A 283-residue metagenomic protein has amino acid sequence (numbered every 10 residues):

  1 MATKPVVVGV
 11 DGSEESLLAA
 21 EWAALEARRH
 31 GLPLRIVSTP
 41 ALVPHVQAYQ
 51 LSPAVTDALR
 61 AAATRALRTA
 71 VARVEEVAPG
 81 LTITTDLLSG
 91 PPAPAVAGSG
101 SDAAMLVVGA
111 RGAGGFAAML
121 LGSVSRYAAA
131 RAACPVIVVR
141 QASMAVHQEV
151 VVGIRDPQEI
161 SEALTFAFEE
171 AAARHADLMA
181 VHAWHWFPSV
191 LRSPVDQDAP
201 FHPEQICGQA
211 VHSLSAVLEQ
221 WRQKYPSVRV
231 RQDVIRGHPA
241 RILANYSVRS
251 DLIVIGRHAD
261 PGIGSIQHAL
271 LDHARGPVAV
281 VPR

Functional and structural regions predicted by a protein language model:
M1-A2, E15, A54-D57, A72-L106 (+1 more regions): Structural beta-alpha unit
M1-P53, E149-P200, R222-V230, S250 (+2 more regions): Small/aliphatic-rich secondary-structure junction motif
W22, A62-A70, Q209-V217: Short, solvent-exposed amphipathic alpha-helices that sit in or adjacent to ligand/effector-binding or catalytic
R35-V37, T84-L88, I137, M179-V181 (+2 more regions): General small-molecule cofactor/ligand-binding pocket signal
A54-A66, A199-A210: A short acidic, glycine-rich active-site loop that binds or catalyzes chemistry on phosphate/adenosine moieties
V107-A110, V136-Q141, A279-R283: Short beta-strand elements of ligand-binding domains
V108-Y127, H147, R229-Q232, A244 (+3 more regions): Glycine-rich, Arg-bearing micro-motifs that act as flexible, cationic patches
S123-A142: Short, structured interface segments
